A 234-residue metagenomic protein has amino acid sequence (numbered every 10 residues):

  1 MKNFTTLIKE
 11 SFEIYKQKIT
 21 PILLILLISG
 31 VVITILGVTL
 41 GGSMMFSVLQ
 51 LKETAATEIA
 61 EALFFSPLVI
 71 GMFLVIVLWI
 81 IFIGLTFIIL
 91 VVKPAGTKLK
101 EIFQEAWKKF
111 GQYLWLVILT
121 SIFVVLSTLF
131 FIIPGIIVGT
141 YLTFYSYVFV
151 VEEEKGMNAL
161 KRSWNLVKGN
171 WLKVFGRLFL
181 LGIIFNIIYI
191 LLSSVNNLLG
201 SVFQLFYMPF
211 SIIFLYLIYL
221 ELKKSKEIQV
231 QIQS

Functional and structural regions predicted by a protein language model:
M1-S234: Hydrophobic alpha-helical membrane segments
